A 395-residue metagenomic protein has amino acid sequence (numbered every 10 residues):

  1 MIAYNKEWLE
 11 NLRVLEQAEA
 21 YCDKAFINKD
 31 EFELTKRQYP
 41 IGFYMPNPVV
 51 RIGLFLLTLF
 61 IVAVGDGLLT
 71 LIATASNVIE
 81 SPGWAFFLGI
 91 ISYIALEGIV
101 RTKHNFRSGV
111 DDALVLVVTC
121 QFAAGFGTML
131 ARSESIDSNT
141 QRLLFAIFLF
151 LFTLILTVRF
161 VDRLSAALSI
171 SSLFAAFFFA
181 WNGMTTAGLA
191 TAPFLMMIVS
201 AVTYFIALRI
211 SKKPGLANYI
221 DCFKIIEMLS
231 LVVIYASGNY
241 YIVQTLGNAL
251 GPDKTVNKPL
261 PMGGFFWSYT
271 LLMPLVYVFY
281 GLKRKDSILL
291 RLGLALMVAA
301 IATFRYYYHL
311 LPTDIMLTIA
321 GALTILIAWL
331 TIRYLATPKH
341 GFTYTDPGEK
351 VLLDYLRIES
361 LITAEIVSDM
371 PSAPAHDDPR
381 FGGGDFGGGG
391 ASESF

Functional and structural regions predicted by a protein language model:
M1-F395: Alpha-helical multi-pass membrane segments and their bilayer interfacial helix-loop junctions
